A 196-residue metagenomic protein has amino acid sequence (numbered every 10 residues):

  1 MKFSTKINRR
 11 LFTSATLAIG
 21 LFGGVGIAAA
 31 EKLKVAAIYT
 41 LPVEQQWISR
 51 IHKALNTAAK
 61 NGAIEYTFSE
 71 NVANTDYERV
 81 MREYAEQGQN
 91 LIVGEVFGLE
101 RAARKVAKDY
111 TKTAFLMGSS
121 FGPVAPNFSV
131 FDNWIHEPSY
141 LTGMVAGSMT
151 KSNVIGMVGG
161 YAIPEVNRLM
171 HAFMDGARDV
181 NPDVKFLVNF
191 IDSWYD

Functional and structural regions predicted by a protein language model:
N8-T13: N-terminal export leaders
V25-A30: Sec/Tat signal peptide C-region and signal peptidase I cleavage site
K34-N61, T67-V80, F97, A162-R168: Extracytoplasmic "Venus flytrap"
A37, Q89-V96, L116-G118: Periplasmic-binding protein-like
N74-G88, Y195: Short, well-structured alpha-helical segments in soluble
K108-D132: Flexible loop/hinge segments that line or gate small-molecule binding clefts
P123-V145, M157-A162: Short beta-strand elements at the ligand-binding edges of bilobed clamshell
N167-R168, A172-D196: Extracellular/periplasmic Venus flytrap/periplasmic-binding protein
